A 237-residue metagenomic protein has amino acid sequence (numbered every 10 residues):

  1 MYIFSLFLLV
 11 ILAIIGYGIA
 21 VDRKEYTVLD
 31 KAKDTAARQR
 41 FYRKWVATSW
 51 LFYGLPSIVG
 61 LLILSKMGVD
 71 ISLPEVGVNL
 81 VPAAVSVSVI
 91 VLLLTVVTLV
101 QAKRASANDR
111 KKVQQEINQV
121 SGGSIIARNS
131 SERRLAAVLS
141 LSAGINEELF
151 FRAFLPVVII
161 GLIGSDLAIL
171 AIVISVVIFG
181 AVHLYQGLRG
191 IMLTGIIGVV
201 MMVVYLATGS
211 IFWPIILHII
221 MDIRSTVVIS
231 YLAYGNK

Functional and structural regions predicted by a protein language model:
M1-I90: Alpha-helical transmembrane segments in multi-pass membrane proteins
I11-I15, G122-K237: Transmembrane helix-loop-helix hairpins at the membrane interface of multi-pass integral membrane proteins
G18-R23, L62-I63, M67, V96 (+6 more regions): Hydrophobic membrane-targeting alpha-helices
R23-Y26, K103, A107, A153 (+2 more regions): Short helix-terminus and kink motifs of transmembrane alpha helices, predominantly at the cytoplasmic interface
E25, Q39, E75, E116 (+2 more regions): Glutamate identity and glutamate-enriched acidic tracts
T27, T35, T48, T95-T98 (+3 more regions): Residue-identity detector for threonine
D30-T35, K111-K112, L162-I169: Short helix-coil transition/hinge motifs at the ends and kinks of transmembrane helices, capturing the brief
L62-S142, I160-G164, G235-K237: Juxtamembrane helix-loop-helix connectors linking adjacent transmembrane helices in multi-pass membrane enzymes
